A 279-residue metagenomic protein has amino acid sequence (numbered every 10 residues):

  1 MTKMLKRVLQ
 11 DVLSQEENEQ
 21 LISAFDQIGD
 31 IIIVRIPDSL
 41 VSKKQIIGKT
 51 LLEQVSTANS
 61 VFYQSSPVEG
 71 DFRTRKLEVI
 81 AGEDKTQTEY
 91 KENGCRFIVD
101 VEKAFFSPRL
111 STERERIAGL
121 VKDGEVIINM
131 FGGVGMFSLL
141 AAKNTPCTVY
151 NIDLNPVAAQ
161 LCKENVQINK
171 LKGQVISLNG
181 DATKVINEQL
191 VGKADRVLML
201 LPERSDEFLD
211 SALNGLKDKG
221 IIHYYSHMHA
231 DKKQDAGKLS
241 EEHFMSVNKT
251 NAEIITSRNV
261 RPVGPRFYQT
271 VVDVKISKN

Functional and structural regions predicted by a protein language model:
M1-N279: SAM-dependent transferase fold signal centered on methyltransferase-like domains, encompassing both Class I
